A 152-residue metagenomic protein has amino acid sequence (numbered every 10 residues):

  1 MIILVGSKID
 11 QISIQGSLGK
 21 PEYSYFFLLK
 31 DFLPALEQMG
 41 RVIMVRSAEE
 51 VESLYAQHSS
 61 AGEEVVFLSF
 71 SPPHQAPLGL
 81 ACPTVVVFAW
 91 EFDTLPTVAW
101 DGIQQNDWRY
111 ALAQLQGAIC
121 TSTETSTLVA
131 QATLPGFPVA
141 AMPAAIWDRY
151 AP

Functional and structural regions predicted by a protein language model:
M1-E50: N-terminal subdomain of nucleotide-sugar transferases
Q11-I12, D93, T127, D148: Flexible, glycine-rich phosphate/dinucleotide-binding loops and adjacent beta-alpha linkers at cofactor/substrate
I14-G19, G79-A81, V98-A99, A132 (+1 more regions): Short aromatic-enriched loop/helix-cap "lid" or pocket-rim segments at secondary-structure transitions that line
P21, Y25, D101, A118: Charged, low-complexity surface patches
G40, M44-G117, T123-V129: Extended catalytic core of nucleotide-activated donor transferases of GT-like folds
R41-V42, F137-V139: Short secondary-structure capping/junction motifs at helix and strand boundaries
Q114-P138, I146-A151: A short, active-site helix/loop in glycosyltransferases that binds the activated sugar's phosphate group
M142: Hydrophobic residues at beta-strand termini and immediately following loops that shape nucleotide-binding pockets
